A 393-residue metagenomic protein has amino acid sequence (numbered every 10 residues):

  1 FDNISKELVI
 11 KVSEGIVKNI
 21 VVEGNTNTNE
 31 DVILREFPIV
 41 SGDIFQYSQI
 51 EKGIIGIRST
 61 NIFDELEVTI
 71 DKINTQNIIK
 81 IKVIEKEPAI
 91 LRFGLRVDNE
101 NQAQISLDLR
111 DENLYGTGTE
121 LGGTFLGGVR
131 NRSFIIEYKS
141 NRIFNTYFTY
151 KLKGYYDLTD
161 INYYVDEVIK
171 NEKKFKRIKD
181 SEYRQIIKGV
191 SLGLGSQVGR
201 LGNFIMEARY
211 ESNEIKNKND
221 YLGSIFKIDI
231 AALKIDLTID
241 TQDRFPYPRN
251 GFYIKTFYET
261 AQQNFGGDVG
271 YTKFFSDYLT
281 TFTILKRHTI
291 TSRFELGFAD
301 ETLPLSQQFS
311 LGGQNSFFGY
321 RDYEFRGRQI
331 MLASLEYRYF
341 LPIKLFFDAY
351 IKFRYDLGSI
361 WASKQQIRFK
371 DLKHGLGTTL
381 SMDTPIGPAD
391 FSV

Functional and structural regions predicted by a protein language model:
D2-L8, S13-G15, I73-I78: A short, glycine/Asx- and small/polar-enriched loop/turn that sits immediately N-terminal to a beta-strand
K6, I16-F37: Sec-exported N-terminal periplasmic low-complexity segments
I10, I20-V22, I33, I57 (+12 more regions): Buried hydrophobic packing residues in well-ordered domains
K11-N19, I84-L91: Short domain-boundary/entry signatures in modular proteins, especially in secreted/extracellular architectures
I16, E87, L158-D160, S212-E214 (+3 more regions): Feature marks short, surface-exposed loop/turn motifs that line or immediately flank catalytic pockets and channel
N27-E30, D43-R244, S310-N315, E324-I330 (+1 more regions): Gram-negative/organellar outer-membrane beta-barrel architecture
R35-I39, I178, T256-Y258: Short, hydrophobic beta-strand segments
G122-T124, E137, N250-V393: C-terminal transmembrane beta-barrel domains of outer membrane proteins
